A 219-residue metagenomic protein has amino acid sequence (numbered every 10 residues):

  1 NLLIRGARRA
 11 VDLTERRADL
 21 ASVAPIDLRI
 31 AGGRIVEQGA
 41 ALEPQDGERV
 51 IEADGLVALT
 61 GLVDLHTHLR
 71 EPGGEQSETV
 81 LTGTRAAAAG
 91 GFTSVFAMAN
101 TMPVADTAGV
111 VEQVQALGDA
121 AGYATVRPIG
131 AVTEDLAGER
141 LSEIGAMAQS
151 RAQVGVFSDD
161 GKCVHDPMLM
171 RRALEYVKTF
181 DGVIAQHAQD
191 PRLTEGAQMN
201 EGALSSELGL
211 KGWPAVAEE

Functional and structural regions predicted by a protein language model:
N1-D46: N-terminal metal-binding scaffold of metallo-dependent hydrolase/deaminase domains
A7, G33, G55, H66 (+5 more regions): Divalent metal-coordination and catalytic microenvironments
L42-A58: Active-site metal-binding motif and surrounding structural segment of the metallo-beta-lactamase
L56-A121: Metal-associated gating/positioning segment near the N- to mid-region
G61-T67, V95-A97, V126-G130, G155-D159 (+1 more regions): Hydrophobic faces of well-ordered beta-strands that scaffold small-molecule active sites in alpha/beta enzyme cores
L65-E78, A99-T101, R127-R140, G161 (+1 more regions): Active-site mouth loops of central-metabolism enzymes
G90-F92, N100, A116-T125, Q189-E219: Active-site gating loops and adjacent loop-to-helix segments of metal-dependent hydrolytic enzymes
A124-E175, T179: Active-site gating/metal-coordination segments in enzymes
